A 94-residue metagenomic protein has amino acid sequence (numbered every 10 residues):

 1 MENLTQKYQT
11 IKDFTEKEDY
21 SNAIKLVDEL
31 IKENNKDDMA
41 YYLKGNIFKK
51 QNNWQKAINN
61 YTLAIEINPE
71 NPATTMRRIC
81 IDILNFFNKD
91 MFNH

Functional and structural regions predicted by a protein language model:
L4, D38-M39, N71-P72: Helix-start (N-cap) detector for alpha-helical repeat units in TPR-like alpha-solenoids, especially tetratricopeptide
E33, E66-I67: Structural marker of alpha-solenoid helical repeat scaffolds
L43, M76-R77: Canonical tetratricopeptide repeat
